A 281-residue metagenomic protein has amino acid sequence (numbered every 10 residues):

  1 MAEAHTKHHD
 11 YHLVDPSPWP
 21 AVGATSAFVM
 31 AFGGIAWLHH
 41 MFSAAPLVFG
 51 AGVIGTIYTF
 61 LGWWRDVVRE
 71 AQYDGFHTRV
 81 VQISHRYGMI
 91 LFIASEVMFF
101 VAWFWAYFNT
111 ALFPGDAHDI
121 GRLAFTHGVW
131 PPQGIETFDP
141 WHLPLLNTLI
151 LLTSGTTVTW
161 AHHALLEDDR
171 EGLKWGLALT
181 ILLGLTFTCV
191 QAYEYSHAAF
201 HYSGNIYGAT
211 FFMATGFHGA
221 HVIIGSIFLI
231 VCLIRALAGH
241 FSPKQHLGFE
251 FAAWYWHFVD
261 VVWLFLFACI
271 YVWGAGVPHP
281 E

Functional and structural regions predicted by a protein language model:
M1-E281: ...captures the hydrophobic TM-helix bundle architecture rather than a specific catalytic motif, and can also fire on
